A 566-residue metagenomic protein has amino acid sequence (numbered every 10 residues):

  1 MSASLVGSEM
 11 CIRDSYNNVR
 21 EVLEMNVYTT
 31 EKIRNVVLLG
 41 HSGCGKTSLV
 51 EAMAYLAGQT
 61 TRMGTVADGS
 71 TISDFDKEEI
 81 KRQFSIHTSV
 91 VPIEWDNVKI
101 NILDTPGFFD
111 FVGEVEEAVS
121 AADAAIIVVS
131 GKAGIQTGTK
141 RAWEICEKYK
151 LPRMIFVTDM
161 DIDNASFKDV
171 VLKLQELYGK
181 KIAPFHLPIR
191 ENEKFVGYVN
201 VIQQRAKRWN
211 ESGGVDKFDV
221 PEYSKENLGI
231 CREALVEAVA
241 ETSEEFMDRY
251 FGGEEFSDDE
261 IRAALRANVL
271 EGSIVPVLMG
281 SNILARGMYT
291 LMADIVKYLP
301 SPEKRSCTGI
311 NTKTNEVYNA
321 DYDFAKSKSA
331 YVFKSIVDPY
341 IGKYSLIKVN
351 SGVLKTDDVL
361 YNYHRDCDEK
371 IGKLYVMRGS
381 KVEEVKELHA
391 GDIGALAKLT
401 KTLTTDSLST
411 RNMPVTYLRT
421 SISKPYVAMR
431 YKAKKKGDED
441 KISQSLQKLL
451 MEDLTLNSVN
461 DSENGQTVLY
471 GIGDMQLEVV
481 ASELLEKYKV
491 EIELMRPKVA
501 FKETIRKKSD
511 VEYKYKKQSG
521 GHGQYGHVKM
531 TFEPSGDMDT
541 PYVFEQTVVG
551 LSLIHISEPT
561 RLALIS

Functional and structural regions predicted by a protein language model:
M1-D14, I554-S566: Single conserved hydrophobic/aromatic residue that forms the stacking wall/gate of nucleotide- or nucleobase-binding
S15-S557, R561: Structural and coupling elements of P-loop NTPases
